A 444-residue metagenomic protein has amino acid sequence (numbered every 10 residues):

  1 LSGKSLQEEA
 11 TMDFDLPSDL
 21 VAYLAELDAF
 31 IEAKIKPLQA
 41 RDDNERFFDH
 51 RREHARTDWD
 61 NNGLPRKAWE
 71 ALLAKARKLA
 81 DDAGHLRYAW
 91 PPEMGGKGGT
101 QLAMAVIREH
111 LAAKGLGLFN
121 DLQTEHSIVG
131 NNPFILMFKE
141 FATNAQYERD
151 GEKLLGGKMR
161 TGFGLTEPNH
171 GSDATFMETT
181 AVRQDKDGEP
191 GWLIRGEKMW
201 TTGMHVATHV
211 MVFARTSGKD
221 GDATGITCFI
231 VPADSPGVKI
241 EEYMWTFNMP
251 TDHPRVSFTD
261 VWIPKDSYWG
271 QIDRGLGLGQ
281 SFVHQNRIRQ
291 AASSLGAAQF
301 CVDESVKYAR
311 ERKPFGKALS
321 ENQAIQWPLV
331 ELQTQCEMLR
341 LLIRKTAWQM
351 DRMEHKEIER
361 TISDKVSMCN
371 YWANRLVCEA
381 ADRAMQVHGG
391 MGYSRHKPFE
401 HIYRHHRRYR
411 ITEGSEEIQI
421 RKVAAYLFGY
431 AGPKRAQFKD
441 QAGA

Functional and structural regions predicted by a protein language model:
L1-T11: Short, Lys/Arg-enriched N-terminal segments with co-localized hydrophobic residues within the first ~10-30 amino acids
M12-L118, F141-Q146, K153-G157, K186-D187 (+4 more regions): Alpha-helical interface subdomain recognition
L122-A145, G171: N-terminal glycine-rich flavin-associated loop
K139, P190-I240: A short core secondary-structure module
G157-L165: A short, Trp-centered hydrophobic/proline-enriched beta-strand micro-motif
A181-R183: A structural signal for short hydrophobic beta-strand segments in well-ordered beta-sheet cores
D234-W262: Flexible, small-/acidic-enriched active-site or ligand-binding loops
D260-L278: Long, acidic (Asp/Glu-rich), low-complexity accessory segments flanking structured domains
